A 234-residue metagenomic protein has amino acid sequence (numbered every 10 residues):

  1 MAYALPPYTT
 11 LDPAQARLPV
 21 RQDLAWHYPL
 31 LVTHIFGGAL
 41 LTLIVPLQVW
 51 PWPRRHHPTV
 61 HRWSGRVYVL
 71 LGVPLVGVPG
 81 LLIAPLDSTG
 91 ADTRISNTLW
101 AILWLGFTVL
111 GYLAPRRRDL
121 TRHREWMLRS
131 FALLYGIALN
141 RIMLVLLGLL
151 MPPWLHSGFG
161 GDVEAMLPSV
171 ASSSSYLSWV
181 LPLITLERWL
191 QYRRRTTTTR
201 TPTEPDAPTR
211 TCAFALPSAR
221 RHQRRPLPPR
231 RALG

Functional and structural regions predicted by a protein language model:
M1-P217, R224-G234: Alpha-helical membrane insertion/targeting regions
